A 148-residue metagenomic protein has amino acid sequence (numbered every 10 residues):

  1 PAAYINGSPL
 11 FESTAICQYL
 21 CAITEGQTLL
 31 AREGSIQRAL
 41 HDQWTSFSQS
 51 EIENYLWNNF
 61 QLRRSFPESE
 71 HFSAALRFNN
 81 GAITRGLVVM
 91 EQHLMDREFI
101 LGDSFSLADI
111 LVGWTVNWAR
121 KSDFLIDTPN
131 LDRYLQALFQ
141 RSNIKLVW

Functional and structural regions predicted by a protein language model:
P1-R77, E91: GST-like domain detector, emphasizing the conserved glutathione-binding G-site in the N-terminal thioredoxin-like
Y4, S73-N80, F99, R120-F124: Active-site rim elements
C21, T115-V116, W148: Active-site-flanking alpha-helical
L40-Q43, F78-R85, V89, N130-R133: A non-catalytic, amphipathic alpha-helix used as a structural packing/dimerization or gating element in enzyme scaffolds
L56-F60, I100-L125, A137-L138: GST superfamily/GST-like fold recognition
R64, S69, R97-F105: Acidic interhelical loop/turn segments
G86-L101: Hydrophobic alpha-helical bundle segments that form small-molecule/ligand-binding pockets
N130-K145: C-terminal end-helix/capping segment
